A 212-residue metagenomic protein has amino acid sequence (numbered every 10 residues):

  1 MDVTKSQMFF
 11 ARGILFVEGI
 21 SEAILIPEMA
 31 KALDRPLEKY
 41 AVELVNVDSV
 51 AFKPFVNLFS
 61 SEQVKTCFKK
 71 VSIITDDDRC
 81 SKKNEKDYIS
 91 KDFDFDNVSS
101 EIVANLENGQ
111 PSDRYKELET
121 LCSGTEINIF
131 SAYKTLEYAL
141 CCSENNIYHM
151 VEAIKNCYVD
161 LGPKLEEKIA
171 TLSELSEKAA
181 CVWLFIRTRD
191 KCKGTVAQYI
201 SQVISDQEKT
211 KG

Functional and structural regions predicted by a protein language model:
M1-G212: Acidic, divalent-metal-binding catalytic cores of TOPRIM and closely related two-metal-ion phosphodiester/pyrophosphate
